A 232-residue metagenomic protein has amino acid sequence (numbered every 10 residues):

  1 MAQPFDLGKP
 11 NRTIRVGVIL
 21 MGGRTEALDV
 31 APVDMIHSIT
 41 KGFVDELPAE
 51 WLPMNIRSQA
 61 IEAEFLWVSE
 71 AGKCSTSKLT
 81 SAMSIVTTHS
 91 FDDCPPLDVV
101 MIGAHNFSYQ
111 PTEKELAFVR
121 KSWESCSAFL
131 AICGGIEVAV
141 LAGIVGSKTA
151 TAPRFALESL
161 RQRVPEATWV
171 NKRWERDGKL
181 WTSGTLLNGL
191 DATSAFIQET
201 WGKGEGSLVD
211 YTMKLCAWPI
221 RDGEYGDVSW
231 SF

Functional and structural regions predicted by a protein language model:
M1-F129, E137-L141, E158, R163 (+2 more regions): Extended, subdomain-level signal for the structured scaffold at the beginning of enzyme domains
F129-L130, A150: A short beta-strand/loop micro-motif in the catalytic core of glycosyltransferases that engages the nucleotide-sugar
C133: Aromatic-residue-lined binding/catalytic grooves and analogous aromatic/hydrophobic interfacial grooves in multimeric
V145-R154, S159-S183: Rossmann-fold dinucleotide-binding core
